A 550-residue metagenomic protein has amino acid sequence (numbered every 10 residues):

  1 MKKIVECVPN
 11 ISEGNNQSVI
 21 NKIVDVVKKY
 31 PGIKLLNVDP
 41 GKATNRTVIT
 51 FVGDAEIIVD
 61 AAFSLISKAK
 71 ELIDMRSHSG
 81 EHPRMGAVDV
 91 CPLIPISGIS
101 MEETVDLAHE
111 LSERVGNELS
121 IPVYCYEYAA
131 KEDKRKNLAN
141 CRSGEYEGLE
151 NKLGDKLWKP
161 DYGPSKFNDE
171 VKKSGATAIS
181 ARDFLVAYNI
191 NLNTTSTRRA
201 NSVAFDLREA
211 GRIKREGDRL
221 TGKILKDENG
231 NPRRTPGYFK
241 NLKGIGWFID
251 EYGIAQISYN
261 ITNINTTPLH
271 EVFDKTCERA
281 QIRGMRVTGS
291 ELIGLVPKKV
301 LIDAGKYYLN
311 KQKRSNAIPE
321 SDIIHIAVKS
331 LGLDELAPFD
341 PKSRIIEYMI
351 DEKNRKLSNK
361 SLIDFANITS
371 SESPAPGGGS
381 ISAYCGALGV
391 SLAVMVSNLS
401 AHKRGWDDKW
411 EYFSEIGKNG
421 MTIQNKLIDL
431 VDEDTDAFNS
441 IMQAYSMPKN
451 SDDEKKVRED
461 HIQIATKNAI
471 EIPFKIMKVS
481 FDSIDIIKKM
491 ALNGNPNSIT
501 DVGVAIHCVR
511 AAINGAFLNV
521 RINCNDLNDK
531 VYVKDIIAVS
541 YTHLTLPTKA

Functional and structural regions predicted by a protein language model:
K2-N359: Long, contiguous binding/interaction regions
N37-P40, R355-I368, K478-K489: Acidic-glycine-rich active-site phosphate/pyrophosphate-binding loop
F184-V186, A437-H507, A511, N523: Amphipathic alpha-helical interface segments
E251-I257, N265, E271-D274, E278-V287 (+5 more regions): Catalytic-core signal marking the mid-to-C-terminal active-site face
A337-S373, S391-L392, V396-K409, F413: Non-catalytic terminal/interface segments that mediate subunit docking, oligomerization, and allosteric communication
S371-V394, S498-A516: Conserved phosphate/anionic-ligand binding catalytic regions in large, soluble enzymes, centered on
R404-M447: A structural-propensity feature for long, helix-poor, extended segments
T542-T548: Conserved small/polar residues in nucleotide/adenosyl-binding loops
